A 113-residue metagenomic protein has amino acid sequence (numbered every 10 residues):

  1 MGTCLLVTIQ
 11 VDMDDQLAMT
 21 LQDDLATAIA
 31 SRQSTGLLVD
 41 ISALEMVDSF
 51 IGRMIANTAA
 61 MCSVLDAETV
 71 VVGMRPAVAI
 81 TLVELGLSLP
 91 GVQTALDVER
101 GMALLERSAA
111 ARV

Functional and structural regions predicted by a protein language model:
M1-Q22: STAS-typified acidic loop motif
C4-L5, G36-L37, V92-Q93: Structural motif
T20, L25-T35, I51: Generic long, charged, amphipathic alpha-helical segments
T35, V39-S88: Amphipathic alpha-helical interaction surfaces in cytosolic regulatory modules
G91-G101: Short acidic-hydrophobic, aromatic-tinged amphipathic segments that line or gate anion-handling sites
G101-V113: Charge-biased, low-complexity intrinsically disordered regions
